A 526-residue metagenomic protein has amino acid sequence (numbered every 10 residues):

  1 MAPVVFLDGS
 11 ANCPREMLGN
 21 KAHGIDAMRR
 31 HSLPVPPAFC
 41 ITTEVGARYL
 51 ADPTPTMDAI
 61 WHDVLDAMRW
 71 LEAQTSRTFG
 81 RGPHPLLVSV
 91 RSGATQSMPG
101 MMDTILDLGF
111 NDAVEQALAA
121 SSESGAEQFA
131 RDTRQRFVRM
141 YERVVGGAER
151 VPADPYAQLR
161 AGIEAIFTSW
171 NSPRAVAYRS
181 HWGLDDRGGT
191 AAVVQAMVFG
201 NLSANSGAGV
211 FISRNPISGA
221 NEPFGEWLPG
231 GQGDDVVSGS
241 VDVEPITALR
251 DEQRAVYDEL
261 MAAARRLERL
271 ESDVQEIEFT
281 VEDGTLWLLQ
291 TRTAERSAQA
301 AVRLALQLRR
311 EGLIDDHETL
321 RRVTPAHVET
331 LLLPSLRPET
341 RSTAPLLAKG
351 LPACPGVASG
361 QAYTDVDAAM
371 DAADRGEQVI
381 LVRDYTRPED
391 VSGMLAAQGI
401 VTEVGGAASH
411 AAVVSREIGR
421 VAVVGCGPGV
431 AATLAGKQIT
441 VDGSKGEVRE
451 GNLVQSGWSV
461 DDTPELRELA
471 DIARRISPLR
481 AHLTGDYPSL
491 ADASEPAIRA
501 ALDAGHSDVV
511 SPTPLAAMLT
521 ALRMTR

Functional and structural regions predicted by a protein language model:
M1-T340, E377-I380, Y385-S392, A396-Q398 (+7 more regions): Nucleotide/phosphate-binding sheet-loop regions of phosphoryl- and nucleotidyl-transfer enzymes
L313-M394, E447-V448, N452-R499: Protease-associated
G427-P428: Intrinsically disordered, low-complexity regulatory segments
V441-E447: Short, charged beta-turn/beta-strand-edge "cap" motif at the junction between a beta-strand and an adjacent loop
